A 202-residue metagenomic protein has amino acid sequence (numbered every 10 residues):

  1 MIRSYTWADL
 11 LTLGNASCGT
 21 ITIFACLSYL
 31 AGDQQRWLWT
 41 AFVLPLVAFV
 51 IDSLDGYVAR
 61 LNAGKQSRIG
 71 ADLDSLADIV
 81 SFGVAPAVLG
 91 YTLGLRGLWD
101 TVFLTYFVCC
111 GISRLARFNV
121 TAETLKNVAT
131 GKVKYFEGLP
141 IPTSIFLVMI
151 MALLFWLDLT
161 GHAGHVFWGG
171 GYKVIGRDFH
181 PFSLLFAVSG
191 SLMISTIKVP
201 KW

Functional and structural regions predicted by a protein language model:
M1-A16, Y57-L76, R117-T143, K198-W202: Interhelical loop and helix-boundary elements at the membrane-water interface of polytopic inner-membrane proteins
M1-S53, S195-T196: Topogenic membrane-insertion module of multi-pass membrane proteins
L10-L13, V43, L61-F118: Multi-pass membrane catalytic core of lipid/isoprenoid biosynthesis enzymes
G19-T22, D55, A85, G111 (+1 more regions): Hydrophobic/aromatic residues in alpha-helical transmembrane segments
I21-V43, V80, P86-T105, I150-P181: Helix-coil boundary and interhelical linker segments in multi-pass alpha-helical membrane proteins
P45-D52, Y106-R114, A152, F186-T196: Alpha-helical transmembrane segments of multi-pass membrane proteins
C109-F118, A122, M149-L153, L157: Phosphate/oxyanion-binding loops and surfaces in catalytic or ligand/nucleic-acid-binding neighborhoods
V128, K132-W202: C-terminal membrane-associated helical module and adjoining short loops/tails
